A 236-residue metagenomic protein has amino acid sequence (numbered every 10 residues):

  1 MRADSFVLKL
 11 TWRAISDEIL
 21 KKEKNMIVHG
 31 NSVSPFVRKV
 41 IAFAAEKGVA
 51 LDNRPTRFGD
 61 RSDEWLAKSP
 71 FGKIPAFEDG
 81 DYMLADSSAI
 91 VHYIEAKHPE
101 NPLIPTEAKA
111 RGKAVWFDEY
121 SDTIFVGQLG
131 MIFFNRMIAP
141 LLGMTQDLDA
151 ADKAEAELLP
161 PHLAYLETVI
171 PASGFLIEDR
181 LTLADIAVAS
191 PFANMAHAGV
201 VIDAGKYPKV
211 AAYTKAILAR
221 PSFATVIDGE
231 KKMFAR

Functional and structural regions predicted by a protein language model:
S5, T123-A219: GST-like fold's C-terminal all-alpha helical module
K9-W12, S16-K153: GST-like domain detector, emphasizing the conserved glutathione-binding G-site in the N-terminal thioredoxin-like
G59, L181, K232-M233: Positions that flank functional sites
L66-A67, P171, L218, D228: Alpha-helix boundary recognition
E95, P191-F192, I227: Active-site-flanking alpha-helical
K209-R236: Long hydrophobic alpha-helical segments typical of transmembrane helices together with their membrane-interfacial
